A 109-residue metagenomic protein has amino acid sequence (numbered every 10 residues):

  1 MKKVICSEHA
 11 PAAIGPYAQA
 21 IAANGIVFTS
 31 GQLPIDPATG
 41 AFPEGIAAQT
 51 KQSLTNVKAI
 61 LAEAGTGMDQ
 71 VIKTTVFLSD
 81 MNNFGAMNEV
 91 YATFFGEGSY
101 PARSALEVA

Functional and structural regions predicted by a protein language model:
M1-A109: Short, polar/acidic, helix-capping and beta-turn segments at strand->helix junctions that line the mouths
